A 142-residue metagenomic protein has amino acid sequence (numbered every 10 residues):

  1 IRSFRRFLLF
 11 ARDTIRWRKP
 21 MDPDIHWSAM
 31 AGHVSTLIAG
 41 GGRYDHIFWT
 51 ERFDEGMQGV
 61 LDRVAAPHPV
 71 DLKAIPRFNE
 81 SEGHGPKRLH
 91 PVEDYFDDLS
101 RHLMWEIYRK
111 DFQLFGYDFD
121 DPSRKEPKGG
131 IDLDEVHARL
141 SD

Functional and structural regions predicted by a protein language model:
I1-Y95: PAPS-dependent sulfotransferase catalytic domain
R5-R6, L140-D142: Generic low-polarity alpha-helical segments
L37, W49, P69-S141: PAPS-dependent sulfotransferase catalytic core
